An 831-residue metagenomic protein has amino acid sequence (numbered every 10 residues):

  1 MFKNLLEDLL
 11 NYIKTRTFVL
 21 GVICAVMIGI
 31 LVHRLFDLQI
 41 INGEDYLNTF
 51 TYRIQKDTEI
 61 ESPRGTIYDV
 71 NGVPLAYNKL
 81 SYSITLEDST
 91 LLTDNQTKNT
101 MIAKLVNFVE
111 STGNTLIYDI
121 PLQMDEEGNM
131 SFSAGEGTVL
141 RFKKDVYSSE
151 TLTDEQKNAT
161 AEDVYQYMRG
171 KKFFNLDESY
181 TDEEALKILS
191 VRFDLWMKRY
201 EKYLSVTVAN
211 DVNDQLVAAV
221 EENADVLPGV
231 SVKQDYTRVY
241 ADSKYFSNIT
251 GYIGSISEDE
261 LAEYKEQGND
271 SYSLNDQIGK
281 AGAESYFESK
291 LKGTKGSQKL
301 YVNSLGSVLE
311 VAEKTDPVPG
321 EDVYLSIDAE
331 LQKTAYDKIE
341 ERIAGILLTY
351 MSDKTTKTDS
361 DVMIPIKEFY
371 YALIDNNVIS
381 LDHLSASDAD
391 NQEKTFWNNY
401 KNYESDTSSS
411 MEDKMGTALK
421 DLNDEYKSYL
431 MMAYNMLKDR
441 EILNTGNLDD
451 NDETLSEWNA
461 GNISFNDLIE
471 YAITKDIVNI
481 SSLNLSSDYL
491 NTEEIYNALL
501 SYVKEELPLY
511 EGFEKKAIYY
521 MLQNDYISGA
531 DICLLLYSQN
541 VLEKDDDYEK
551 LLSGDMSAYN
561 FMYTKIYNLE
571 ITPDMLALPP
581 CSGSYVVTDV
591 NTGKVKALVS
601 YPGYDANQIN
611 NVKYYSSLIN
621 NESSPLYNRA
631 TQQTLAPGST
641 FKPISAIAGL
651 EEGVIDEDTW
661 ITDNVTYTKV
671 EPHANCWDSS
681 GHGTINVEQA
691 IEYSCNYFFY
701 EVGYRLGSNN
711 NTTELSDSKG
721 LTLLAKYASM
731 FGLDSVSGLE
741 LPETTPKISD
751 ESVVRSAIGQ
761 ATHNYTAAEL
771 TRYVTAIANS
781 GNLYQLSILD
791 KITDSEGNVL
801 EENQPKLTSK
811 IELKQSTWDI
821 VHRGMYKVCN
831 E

Functional and structural regions predicted by a protein language model:
M1-K565, P573-S584, V590, G703 (+3 more regions): Membrane-proximal periplasmic segments of bacterial cell-envelope enzymes, especially penicillin-binding proteins
R34, G72, I102-K104, V220 (+8 more regions): Active-site SXXK
P74, K594-V595, L783, V799: Hydrophobic "anchor" residues
I84-T97, G603-S623: A short, polar/charged loop-to-alpha-helix boundary motif
D214-P228, V232-D235, E258, K265-E266 (+9 more regions): A penicillin-recognizing enzyme superfamily signal
E321-D322, K367-L419, D424, L626 (+4 more regions): Conserved catalytic neighborhood of penicillin-recognizing serine enzymes
E321-S326, A577-G583, S616-F641, E657-N664 (+2 more regions): Short active-site loop at a secondary-structure junction that contains or immediately precedes the catalytic residue(s)
N607-I609, F641, L650-K669, G781-I792: Short, well-structured active-site flanking segments
